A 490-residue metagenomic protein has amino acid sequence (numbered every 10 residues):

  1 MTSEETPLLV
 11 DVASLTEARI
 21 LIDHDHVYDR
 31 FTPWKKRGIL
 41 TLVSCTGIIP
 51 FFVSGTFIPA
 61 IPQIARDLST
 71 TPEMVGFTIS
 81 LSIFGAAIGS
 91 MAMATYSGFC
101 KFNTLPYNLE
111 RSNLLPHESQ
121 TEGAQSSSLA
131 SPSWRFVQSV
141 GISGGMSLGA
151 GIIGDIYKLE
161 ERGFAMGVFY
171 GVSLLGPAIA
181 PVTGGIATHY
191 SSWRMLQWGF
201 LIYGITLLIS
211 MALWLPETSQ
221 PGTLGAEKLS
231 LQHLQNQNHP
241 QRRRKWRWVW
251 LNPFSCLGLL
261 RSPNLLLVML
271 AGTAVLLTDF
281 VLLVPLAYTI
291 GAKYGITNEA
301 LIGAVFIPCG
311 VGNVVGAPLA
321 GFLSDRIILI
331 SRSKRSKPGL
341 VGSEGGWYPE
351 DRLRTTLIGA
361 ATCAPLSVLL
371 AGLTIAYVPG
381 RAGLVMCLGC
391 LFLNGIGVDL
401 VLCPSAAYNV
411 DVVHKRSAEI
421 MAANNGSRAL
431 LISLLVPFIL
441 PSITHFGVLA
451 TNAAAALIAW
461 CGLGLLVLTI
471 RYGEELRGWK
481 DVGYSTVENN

Functional and structural regions predicted by a protein language model:
M1-V53, R66: Cytosolic juxtamembrane N-terminal segment immediately preceding the first transmembrane helix of multi-pass
T2-S3, V27-W34, E161-F164, H189-L266 (+3 more regions): Central mid-sequence intracellular linker of multi-pass
K35-P72, I88, G145, L282-A287: Extracytoplasmic
F51, S80-I83, R135, S139 (+6 more regions): C-terminal transmembrane bundle
Q63, M91-G98, I186, F322 (+1 more regions): Membrane-interface helix termini in secondary transporters
I88-L129: Conserved MFS/SLC helix-loop-helix module at the cytosolic interface between two early adjacent transmembrane helices
W134-S173: Cytoplasmic helix-loop-helix junction between adjacent transmembrane helices in 12-TM secondary transporters
E161-H189, M195, Y203-L207, C309-A317 (+1 more regions): Glycine-rich segments within core transmembrane alpha-helices of 12-TM secondary carriers
